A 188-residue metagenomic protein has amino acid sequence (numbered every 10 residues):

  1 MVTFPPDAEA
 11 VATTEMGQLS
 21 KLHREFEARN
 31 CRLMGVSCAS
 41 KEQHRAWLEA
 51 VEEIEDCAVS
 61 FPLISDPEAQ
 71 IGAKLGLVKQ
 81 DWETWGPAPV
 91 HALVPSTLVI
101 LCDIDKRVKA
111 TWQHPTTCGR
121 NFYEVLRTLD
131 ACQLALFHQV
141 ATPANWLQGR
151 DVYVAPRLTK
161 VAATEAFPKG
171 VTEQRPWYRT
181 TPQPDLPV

Functional and structural regions predicted by a protein language model:
M1-V188: Chalcogenol-based redox active-site neighborhoods
